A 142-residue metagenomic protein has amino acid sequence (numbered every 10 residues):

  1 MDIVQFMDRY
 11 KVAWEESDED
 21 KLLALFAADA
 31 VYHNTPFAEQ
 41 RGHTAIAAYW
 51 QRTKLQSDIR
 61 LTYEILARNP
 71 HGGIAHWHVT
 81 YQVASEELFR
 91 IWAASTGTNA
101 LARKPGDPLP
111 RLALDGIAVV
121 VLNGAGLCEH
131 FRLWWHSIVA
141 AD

Functional and structural regions predicted by a protein language model:
M1-S17: Short, aromatic-enriched amphipathic alpha-helices that serve as compact interaction elements
D2, A47, Q51-D142: A beta-strand edge to alpha-helix "cap/lid" segment located at domain peripheries
K11, A38, I65-A67: Structured beta->alpha junctions
E16-D29, H33: Short, well-ordered alpha-helical segments enriched in acidic and aromatic residues
V31-Q40, T53-Q56: A short gly/proline-enriched turn/hairpin at secondary-structure junctions
